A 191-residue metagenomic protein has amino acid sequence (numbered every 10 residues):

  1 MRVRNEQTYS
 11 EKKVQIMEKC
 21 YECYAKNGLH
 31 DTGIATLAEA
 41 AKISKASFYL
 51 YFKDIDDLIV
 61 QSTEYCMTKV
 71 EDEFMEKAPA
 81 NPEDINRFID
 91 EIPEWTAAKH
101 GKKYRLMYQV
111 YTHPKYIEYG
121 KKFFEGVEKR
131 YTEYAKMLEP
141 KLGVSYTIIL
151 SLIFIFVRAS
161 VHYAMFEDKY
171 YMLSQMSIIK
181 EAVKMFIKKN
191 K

Functional and structural regions predicted by a protein language model:
M1-E11: N-terminal intrinsically disordered/low-complexity leader segments
Q15, K19, C23-D57, Q61: Helix-turn-helix
Q15, K19-N27, K69, E73 (+4 more regions): Solvent-exposed, amphipathic alpha-helical segments
I34, T63-E71: Short, basic, alpha-helical segments at the C-terminal edge of helix-turn-helix-like DNA-binding modules
Q61, F74-K99, I153, M176: Hydrophobic alpha-helical connector segments
T96-K121: Amphipathic alpha-helical segments used for helix-helix packing
K115-S151, S177: Amphipathic alpha-helical packing segments from all-alpha helical-bundle domains
V144-F166, S174-A182: Hydrophobic alpha-helical segments that form the core of small-molecule binding pockets and/or dimer interfaces
